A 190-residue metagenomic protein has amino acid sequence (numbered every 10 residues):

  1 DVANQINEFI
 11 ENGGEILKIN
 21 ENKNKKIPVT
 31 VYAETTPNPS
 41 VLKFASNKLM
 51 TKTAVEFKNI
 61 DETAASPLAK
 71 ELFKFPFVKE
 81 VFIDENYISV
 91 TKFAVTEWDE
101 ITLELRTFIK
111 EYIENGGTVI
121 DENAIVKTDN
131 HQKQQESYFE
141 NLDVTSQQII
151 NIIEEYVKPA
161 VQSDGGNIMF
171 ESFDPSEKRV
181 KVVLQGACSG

Functional and structural regions predicted by a protein language model:
D1-A187: Domain-level signature for proteins that mediate thiol-based redox and metal-cofactor handling
